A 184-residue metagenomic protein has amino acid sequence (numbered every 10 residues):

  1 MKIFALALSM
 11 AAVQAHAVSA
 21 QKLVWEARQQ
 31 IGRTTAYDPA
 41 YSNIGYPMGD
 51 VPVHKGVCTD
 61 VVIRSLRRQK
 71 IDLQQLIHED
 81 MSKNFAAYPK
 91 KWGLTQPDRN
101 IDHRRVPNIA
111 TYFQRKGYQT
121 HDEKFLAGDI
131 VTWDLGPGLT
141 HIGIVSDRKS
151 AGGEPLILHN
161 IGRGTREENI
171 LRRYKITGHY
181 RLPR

Functional and structural regions predicted by a protein language model:
M1-A7: Sec-dependent signal peptide recognition, specifically the positively charged N-region followed immediately by
A12-A15: N-terminal signal peptide c-region/cleavage motif recognized by signal peptidases
V18-K22, G49-D60, H103, I170 (+1 more regions): Soluble non-cytosolic domains of exported or imported proteins
S19, V24-W25, S82-L158: ...with weaker cross-activation on analogous glycine-rich loops/strands in unrelated enzymes
A20-V24, R28, T59, I63 (+1 more regions): Extracytoplasmic/secreted envelope proteins and their assembly/folding machinery, especially bacterial periplasmic
R28, G32, I63-I71, H78 (+2 more regions): Sec-exported extracytoplasmic/periplasmic mature domains
P39-T59, D72-Q96: Acidic helix-start/capping segments at beta-turn-to-alpha-helix junctions
G153-R184: Low-complexity, Gly/Ser/Thr/Pro-rich intrinsically disordered linker/tail segments
